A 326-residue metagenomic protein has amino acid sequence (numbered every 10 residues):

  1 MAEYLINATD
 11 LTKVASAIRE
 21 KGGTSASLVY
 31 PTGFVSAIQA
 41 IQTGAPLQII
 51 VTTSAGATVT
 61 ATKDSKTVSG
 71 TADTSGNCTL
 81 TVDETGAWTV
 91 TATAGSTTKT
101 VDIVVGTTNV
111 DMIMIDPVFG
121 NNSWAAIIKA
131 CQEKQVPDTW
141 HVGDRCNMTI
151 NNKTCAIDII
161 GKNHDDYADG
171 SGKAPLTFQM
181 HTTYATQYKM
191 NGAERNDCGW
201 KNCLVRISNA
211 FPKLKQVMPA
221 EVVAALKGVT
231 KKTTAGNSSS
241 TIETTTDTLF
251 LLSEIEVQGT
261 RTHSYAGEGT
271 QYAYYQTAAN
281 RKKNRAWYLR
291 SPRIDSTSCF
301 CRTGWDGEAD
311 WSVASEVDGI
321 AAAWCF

Functional and structural regions predicted by a protein language model:
A2-P46: N-terminal low-complexity, intrinsically disordered "leader/linker" segments enriched in small/polar and basic residues
E20, T93-I113: Structured interaction patches on ligand/partner-binding surfaces of diverse proteins
P46-A55: A short, amphipathic beta-strand motif
K63-C78: Short, acidic Ser/Thr/Gly-rich low-complexity loop/linker segments typical of extracellular and cell-surface proteins
G76-L80, K99-V101: Short strand-edge motifs at loop-to-beta-strand transitions and within beta-strands of extracellular beta-rich domains
E84-G95: A short, solvent-exposed beta-strand micro-motif common in secreted/extracellular proteins
D111-F326: Collagenous Gly-X-Y triple-helix signature in extracellular proteins
